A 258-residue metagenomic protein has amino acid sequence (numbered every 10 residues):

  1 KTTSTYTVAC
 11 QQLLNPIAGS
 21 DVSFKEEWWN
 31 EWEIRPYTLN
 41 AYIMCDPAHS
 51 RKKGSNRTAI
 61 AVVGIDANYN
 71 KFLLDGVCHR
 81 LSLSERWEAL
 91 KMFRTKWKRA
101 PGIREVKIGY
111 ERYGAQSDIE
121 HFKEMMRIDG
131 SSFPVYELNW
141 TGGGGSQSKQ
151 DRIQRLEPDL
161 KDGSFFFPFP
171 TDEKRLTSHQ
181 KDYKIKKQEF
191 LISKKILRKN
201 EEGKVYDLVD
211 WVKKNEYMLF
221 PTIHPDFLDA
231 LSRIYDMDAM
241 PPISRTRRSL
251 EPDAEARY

Functional and structural regions predicted by a protein language model:
K1-P47: ATPase catalytic-site recognition across NTP-hydrolyzing enzymes
Q12, L156, A230: A residue-level signal for conserved active-site and pocket-lining positions in enzyme catalytic cores
N15, G19-D21, A59, D66-N215 (+1 more regions): Mg2+-dependent endonuclease catalytic cores in nucleic-acid-processing enzymes, primarily RNase H-like
C45-T58: An active-site-proximal beta-strand-loop segment
T58-I60, L228: Change "...and in nucleic-acid phosphodiester-cleaving endonucleases..." to "...and in nucleic-acid processing enzymes
F93-W97, L228, S232-D238: Metal-dependent nuclease catalytic cores in nucleic-acid-processing enzymes, especially RNase H-like/related
R233-Y258: Acidic two-metal-ion nuclease catalytic site recognized across multiple nuclease folds, prominently DnaQ/RNase D-T
